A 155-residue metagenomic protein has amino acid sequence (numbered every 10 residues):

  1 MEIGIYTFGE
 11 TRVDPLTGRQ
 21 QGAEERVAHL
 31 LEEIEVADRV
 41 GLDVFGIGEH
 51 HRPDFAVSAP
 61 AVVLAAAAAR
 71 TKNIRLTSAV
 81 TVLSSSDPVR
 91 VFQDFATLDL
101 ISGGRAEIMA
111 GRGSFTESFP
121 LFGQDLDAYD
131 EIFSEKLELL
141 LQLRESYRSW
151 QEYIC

Functional and structural regions predicted by a protein language model:
M1-R75: N-terminal beta1-alpha1-beta2 module of alpha/beta enzyme domains
G4, T77, E107-M109: Structural detector of well-ordered beta-strand residues that form the stable sheet scaffold of enzyme domains
F8-E10, H50-R52, T81-L83, G111-F115: Active-site beta-loop-alpha junctions enriched in small/polar residues
L16, D87-C155: Internal, glycine-rich beta/alpha segment that forms the wall or movable "lid" of small-molecule/cofactor binding
R19-Q20, V27, T81, G123-L126: Active-site oxyanion-binding pockets that recognize sulfate/phosphate
E24-H29, A66-R70, S85, L98-L100 (+1 more regions): Short, surface-exposed linear patches
P53-A56, T81-D87, D125-L126: Glycine-rich "substrate-gating" loop/helix at the edge of Rossmann-like oxidoreductase active sites
N73-V80, V91-F95: Outer membrane beta-barrel
